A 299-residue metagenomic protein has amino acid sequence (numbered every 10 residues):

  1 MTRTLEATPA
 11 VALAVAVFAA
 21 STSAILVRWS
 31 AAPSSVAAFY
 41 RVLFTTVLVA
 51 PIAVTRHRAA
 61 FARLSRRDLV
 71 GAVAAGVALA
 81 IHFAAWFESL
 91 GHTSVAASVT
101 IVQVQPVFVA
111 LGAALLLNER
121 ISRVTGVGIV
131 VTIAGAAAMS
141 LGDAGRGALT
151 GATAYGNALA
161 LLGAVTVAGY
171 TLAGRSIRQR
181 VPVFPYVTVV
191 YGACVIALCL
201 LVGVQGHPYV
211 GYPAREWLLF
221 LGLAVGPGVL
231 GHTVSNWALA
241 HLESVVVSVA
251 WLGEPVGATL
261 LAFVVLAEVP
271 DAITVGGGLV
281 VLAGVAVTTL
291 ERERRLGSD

Functional and structural regions predicted by a protein language model:
M1-Y40, F44-T45, A134, R146-S176 (+2 more regions): Glycine-/small-residue-enriched transmembrane alpha-helix faces in small-molecule transporters and effluxers
E6, T55-A62, A240, T289-D299: Membrane-interface capping segments at transmembrane-helix boundaries
P9, A32-I81, V165-Y170, T188-G206 (+2 more regions): Transmembrane alpha-helices of multi-pass small-molecule transport proteins
P9-L13, S65-G76, R120-A134, G156 (+2 more regions): Cytoplasmic-side transmembrane-helix entry/capping segments in multi-pass membrane proteins
F18-T22, L26, V73-E88, H92 (+6 more regions): Hydrophobic alpha-helical transmembrane segments of multi-pass membrane transport proteins, especially secondary
S30, A37, R41, S89 (+6 more regions): Hydrophobic/aromatic residues within transmembrane alpha-helices of multi-pass small-molecule transporters
V36-V47, F87-N118, I129, G163 (+1 more regions): Specific alpha-helical transmembrane segments that line the substrate/conduction pathway and gating interfaces
V73, G112, I121-R146, L261 (+1 more regions): Hydrophobic transmembrane alpha-helices of multi-pass small-molecule transport proteins
